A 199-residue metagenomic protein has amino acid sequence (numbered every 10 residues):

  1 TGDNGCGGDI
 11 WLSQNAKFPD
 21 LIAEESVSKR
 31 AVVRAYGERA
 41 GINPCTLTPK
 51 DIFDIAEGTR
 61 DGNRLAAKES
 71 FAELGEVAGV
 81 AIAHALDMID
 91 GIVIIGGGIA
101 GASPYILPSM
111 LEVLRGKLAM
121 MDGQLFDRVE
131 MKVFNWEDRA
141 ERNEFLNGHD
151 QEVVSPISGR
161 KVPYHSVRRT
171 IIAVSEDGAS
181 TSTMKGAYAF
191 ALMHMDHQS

Functional and structural regions predicted by a protein language model:
G2-A16: A short, polar/charged loop-to-alpha-helix boundary motif
Q14-S199: ATP-binding/phosphotransfer module of carbohydrate and carboxylate kinases, centering on a glycine-rich
